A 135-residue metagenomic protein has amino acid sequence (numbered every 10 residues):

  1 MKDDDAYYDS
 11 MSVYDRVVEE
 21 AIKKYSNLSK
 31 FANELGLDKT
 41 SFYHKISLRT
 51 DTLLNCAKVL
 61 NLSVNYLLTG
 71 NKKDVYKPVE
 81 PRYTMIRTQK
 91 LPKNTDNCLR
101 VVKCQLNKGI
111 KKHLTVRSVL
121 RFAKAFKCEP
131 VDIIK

Functional and structural regions predicted by a protein language model:
M1-S26, K77-V101: A short, Lys/Arg-rich alpha-helix, primarily the initiator
S10, I46-R49, K112-T115: Short, conserved glycine- and acidic-residue-centered signature motifs in active-site or ligand-binding loops
V17-V18, L28, L53, V119: Generic structural marker for isolated residues within well-ordered, non-membrane alpha-helices of soluble domains
K23-H44, L91-K108: Short alpha-helical DNA-recognition segment
T50-Y66, T115-D132: DNA major-groove recognition helix of helix-turn-helix/homeodomain DNA-binding modules
L54-A57, M85-H113, R117-A123: Intrinsically disordered, low-complexity linker/propeptide segments enriched in Ser/Thr/Gly/Pro and acidic residues
Y66-K77, D132-K135: Short amphipathic recognition helices of helix-turn-helix/homeodomain-type DNA-binding modules
